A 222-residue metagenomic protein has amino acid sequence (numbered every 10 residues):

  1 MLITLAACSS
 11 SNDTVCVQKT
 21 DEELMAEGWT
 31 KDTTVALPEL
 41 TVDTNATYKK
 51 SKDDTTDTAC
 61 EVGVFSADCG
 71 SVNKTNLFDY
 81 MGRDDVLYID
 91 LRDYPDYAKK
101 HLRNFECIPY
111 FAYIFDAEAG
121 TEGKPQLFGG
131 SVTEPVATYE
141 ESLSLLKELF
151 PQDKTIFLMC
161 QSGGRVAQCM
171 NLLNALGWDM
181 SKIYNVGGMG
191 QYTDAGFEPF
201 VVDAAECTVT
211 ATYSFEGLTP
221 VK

Functional and structural regions predicted by a protein language model:
T4-A7: C-terminal motif of bacterial Sec signal peptides marking the signal peptidase cleavage site
S9-S71, Y97-F157, G164-K222: Rhodanese-like catalytic fold shared by cysteine-dependent sulfurtransferases and DSP/PTP-type phosphatases
V72-N76, L91-R92: Short alpha-helical segments and helix-capping/turn motifs at coil-helix boundaries
K74-D84: A short acidic-Thr-Gly-centered motif at the start of a beta-strand
D84-D85, D153: A short, charged/proline- and glycine-enriched loop that marks the coil->beta-strand transition at the N-terminal
D85-R92, I108: Short hydrophobic beta-strand that contains or immediately precedes a catalytic carboxylate
R92, C160-G163: Short, well-ordered beta-to-alpha junction loops that form the rim of enzyme active sites and present histidine/acidic
